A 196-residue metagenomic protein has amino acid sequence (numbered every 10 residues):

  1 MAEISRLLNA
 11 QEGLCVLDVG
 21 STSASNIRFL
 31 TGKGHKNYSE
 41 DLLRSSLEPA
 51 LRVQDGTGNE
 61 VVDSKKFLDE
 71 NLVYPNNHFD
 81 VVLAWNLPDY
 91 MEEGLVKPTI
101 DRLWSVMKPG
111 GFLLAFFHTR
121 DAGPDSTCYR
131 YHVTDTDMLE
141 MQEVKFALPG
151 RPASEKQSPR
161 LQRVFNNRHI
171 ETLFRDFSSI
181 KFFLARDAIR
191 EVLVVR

Functional and structural regions predicted by a protein language model:
M1-L8, V16, S23-V73, F112-R196: Class I (Rossmann-like) S-adenosyl-L-methionine-dependent methyltransferase catalytic domain, capturing the SAM-binding
G13: Phosphate-coordination loops involved in phosphoryl transfer and adenosine-cofactor binding
V82-L83: Hydrophobic beta-strand segment of the Class I
L87: Hydrophobic adenine-recognition pocket in adenosine-nucleotide-binding enzymes
K97-F112: A short glycine-rich, Lys/Arg-flanked "PGG" loop and its adjoining helix->strand segment in the class I
